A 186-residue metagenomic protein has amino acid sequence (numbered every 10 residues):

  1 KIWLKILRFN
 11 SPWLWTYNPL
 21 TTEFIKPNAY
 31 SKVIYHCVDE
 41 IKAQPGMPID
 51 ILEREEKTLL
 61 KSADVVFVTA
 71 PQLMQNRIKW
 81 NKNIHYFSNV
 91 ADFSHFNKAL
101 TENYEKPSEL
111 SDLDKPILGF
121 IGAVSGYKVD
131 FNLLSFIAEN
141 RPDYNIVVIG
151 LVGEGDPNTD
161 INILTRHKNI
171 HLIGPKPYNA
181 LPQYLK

Functional and structural regions predicted by a protein language model:
I2-K5, F9, P48-V66: Membrane-proximal helix-turn-helix segments that form the acceptor-binding/catalytic region of lipid-linked
W15, K26-I41: Active-site proximal beta-strand in glycosyltransferases
W15, S62-A70, H85, G119: A short beta-strand/loop micro-motif in the catalytic core of glycosyltransferases that engages the nucleotide-sugar
T22-E23, C37-I49: A short, histidine- and acid-enriched strand-loop-helix "catalytic/donor-clamping" loop that lines the nucleotide-sugar
Q72, V90-A99: Carbohydrate-associated surface elements
N97-D112: A short helix/loop element that forms part of the nucleotide-sugar donor recognition site in Leloir-type
E109-K128, L134-S135: Conserved donor-binding/catalytic core segment of Leloir-type glycosyltransferases
L151-D156, I170-L185: Conserved active-site histidine-acidic residue motif and adjacent donor-binding/catalytic loop of glycosyltransferases
